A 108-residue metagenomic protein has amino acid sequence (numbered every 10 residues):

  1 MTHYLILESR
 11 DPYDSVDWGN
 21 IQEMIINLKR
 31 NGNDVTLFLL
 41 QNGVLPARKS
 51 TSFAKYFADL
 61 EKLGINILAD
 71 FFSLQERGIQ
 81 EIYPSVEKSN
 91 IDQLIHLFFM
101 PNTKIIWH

Functional and structural regions predicted by a protein language model:
H3, R30-T36, N66: Residues at the starts of beta-strands that form the adenosine-phosphate
H3-G19, Q41-R48: Short, glycine-rich nucleotide/cofactor-binding loops
S15-G32: Histidine-anchored nucleotide/phosphate-binding helix
G19-E23, S50-Y56, K88-S89: Charged helix-capping and loop-helix junction motifs
K29, E61, F99: Anion (oxyanion) recognition and catalysis
L40-V44, F71-L74: Short beta-alpha junction loops
S52-I79: A glycine-rich helix N-cap at a beta->alpha junction
R77-W107: C-terminal structural segments of small proteins and small subunits
